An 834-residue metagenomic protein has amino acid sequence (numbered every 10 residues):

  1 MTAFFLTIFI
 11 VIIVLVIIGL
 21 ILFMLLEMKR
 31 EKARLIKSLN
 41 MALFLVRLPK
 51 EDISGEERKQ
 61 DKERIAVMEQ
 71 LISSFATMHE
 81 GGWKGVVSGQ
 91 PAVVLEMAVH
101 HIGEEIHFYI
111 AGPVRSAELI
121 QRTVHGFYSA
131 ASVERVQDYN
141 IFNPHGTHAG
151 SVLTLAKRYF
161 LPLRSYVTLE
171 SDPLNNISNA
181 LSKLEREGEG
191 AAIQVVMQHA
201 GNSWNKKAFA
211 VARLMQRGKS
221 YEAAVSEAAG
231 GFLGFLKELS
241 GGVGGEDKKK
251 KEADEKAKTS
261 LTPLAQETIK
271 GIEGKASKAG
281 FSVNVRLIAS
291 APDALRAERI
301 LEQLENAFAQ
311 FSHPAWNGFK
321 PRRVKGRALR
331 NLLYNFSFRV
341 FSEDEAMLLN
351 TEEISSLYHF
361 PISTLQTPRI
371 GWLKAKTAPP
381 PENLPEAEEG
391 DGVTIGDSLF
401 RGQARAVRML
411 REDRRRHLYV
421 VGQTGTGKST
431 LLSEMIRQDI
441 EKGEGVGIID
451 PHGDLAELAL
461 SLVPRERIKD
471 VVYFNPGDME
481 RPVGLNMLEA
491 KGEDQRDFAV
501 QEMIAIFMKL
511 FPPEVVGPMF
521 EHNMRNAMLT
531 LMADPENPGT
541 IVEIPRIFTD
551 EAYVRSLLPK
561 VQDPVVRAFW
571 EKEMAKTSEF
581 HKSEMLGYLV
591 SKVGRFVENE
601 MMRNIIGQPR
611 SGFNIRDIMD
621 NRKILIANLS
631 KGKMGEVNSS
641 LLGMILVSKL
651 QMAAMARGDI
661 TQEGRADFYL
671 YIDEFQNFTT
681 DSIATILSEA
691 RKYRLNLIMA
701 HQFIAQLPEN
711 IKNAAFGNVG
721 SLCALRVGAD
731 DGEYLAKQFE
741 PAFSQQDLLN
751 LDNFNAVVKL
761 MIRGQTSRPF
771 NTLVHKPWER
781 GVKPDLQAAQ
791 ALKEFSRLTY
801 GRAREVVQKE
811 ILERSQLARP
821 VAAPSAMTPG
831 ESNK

Functional and structural regions predicted by a protein language model:
T2-L384, M479-P482, P559-V561, Y588: Extended, folded cores of ATP/NTP-driven motor/assembly subunits in large transport and secretion machines
R47-K50, V114, V195-H199, V283 (+10 more regions): Flexible glycine-/small-residue-rich
T123, F209, A297-N306, W316-R322 (+6 more regions): Composition- and surface-driven signal marking solvent-exposed, interaction-prone regions in large proteins
G188-V225, V516-E521, R525-K560, R768-A791: Charge-patterned, long linear interaction tracts outside catalytic cores
A307, F311-P314, L348-L349, V463 (+3 more regions): Conserved ATP-driven motor cores of ASCE-family P-loop NTPases powering translocation/secretion/packaging/pilus
A387-A406: N-terminal pre-Walker A segment at the start of P-loop NTPase domains
D397-Q403, R411-D413, L418, Q423-T424 (+5 more regions): P-loop NTPase motor domains
D785, A789-K834: Acidic, low-complexity intrinsically disordered tails
